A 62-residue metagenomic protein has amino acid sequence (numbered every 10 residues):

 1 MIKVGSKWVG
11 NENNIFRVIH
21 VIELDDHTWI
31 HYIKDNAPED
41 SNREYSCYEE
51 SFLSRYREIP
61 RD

Functional and structural regions predicted by a protein language model:
M1-G10: Short coil-to-beta transition motif at edge beta-strands of beta-rich domains
W8, L24-H27, E58-I59: A generic structural micro-environment signature that highlights single residues at secondary-structure boundaries
W8, Y32-N36, Y56: Short beta-strand element of the conserved SAM-dependent methyltransferase core
N13-S46: Basic/aromatic-rich interaction segments and small domains that mediate binding to polyanionic partners
A37-D62: Intrinsically disordered, low-complexity, charged/polar segments
